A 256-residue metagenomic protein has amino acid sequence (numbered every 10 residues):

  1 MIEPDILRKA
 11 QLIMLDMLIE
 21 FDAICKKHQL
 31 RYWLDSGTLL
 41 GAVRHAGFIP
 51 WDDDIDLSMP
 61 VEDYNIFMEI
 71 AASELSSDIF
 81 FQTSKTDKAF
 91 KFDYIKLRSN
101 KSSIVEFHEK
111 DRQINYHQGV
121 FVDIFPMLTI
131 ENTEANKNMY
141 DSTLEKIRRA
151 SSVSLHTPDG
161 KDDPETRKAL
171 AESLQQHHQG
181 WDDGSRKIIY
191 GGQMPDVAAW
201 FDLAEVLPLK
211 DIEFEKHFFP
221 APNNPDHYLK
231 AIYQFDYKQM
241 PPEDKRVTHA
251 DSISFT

Functional and structural regions predicted by a protein language model:
I2-K26, A71-N132, S151-I232, K238-T256: Conserved catalytic core of two-metal-ion nucleotidyltransferases
D22-I55, M59, Y64, I232: Active-site nucleotide-donor binding segment shared across nucleotidyl transfer reactions
H45-A46, A135-N138: Short aromatic-enriched loop/helix-cap "lid" or pocket-rim segments at secondary-structure transitions that line
F48-I49, D63, R148, S252-T256: Short amphipathic alpha-helical patches
K137-S151: Short, surface-exposed, charged loop/turn segments at secondary-structure junctions
